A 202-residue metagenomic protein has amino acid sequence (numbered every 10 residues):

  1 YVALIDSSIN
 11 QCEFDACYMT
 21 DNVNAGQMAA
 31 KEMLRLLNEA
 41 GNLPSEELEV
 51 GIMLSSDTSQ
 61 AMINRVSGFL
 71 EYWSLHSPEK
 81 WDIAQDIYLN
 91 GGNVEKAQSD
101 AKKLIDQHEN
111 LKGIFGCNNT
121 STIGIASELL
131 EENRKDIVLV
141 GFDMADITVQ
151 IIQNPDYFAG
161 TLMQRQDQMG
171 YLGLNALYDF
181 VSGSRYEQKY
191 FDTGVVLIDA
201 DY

Functional and structural regions predicted by a protein language model:
Y1-N24, A40, P44, E49 (+2 more regions): Flexible loop/hinge segments that line or gate small-molecule binding clefts
V2, F69, Q85-Q150: Hydrophobic alpha-helical
M19-Q27, S59, I63, M163-Q168: Short-chain dehydrogenase/reductase
M19-T20, E49-A61, I87-G91: Short beta-strand->loop
V23-A30, L34, Q98, D167-L174 (+1 more regions): Short, amphipathic alpha-helical "lid/cap" segments that border enzyme active or binding sites
A25-E32, Q60-W81, K96, D100 (+2 more regions): Short, solvent-exposed amphipathic alpha-helices that sit in or adjacent to ligand/effector-binding or catalytic
L36-E46, L104-N110: Glycine-rich phosphate-binding loop signature in dinucleotide/nucleotide-binding domains
M53-D57, A61, Y72, R165-Y202: Hinge/cleft segment of the Venus flytrap/periplasmic-binding protein
